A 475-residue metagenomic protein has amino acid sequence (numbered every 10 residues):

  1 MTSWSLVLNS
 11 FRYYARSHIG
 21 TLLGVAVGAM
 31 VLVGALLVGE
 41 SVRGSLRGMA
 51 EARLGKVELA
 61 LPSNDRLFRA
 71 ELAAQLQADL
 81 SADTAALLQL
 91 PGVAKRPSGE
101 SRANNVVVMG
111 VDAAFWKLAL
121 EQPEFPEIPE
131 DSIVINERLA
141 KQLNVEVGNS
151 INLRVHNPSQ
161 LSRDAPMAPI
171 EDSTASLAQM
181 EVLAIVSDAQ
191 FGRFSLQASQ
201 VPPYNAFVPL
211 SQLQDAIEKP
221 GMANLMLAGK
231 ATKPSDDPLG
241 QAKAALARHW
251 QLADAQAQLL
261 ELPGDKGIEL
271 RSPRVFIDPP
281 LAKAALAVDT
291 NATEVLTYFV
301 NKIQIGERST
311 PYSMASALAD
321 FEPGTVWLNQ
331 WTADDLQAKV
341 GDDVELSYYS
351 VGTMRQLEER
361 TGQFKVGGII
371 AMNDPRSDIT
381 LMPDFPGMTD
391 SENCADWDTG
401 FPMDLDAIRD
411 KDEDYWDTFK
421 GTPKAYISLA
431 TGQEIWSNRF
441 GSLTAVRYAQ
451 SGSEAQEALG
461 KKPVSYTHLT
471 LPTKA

Functional and structural regions predicted by a protein language model:
M1-L469, A475: Alpha-helical transmembrane segments of bacterial inner-membrane membrane proteins
